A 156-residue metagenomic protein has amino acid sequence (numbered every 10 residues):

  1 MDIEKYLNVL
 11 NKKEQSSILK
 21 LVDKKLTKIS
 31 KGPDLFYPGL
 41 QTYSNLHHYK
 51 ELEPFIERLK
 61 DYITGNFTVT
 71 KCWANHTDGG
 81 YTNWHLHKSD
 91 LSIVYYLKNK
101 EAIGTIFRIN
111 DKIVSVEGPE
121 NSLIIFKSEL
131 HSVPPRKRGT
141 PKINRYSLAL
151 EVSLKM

Functional and structural regions predicted by a protein language model:
M1-N66, W73, Y81: Non-heme Fe(II)/2-oxoglutarate
G65-P135, T140-M156: Catalytic core of non-heme Fe(II) oxygenases with the double-stranded beta-helix
